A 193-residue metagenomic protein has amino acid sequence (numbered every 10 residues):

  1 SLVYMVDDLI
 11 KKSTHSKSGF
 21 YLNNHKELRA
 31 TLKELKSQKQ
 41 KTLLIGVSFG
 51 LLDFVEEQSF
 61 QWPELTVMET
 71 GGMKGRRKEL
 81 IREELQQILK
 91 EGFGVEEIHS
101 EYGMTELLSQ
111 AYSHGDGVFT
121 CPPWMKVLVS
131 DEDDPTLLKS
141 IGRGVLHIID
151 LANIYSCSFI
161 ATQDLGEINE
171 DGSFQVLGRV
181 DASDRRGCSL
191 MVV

Functional and structural regions predicted by a protein language model:
S1: Phosphate-binding loop of NTP-binding sites
Y4-V193: Active-site glycine/GP-rich loop and adjacent strand/helix microenvironment that borders small-molecule binding pockets
